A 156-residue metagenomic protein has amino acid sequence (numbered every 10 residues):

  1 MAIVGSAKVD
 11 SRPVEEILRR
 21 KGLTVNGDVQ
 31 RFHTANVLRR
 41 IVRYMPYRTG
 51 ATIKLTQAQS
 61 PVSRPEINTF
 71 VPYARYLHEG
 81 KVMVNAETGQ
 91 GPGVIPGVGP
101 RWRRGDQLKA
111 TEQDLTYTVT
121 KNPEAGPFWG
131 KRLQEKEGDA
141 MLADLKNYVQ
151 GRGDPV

Functional and structural regions predicted by a protein language model:
M1-A74, M83-V156: Short, Lys/Arg-rich flexible segments
